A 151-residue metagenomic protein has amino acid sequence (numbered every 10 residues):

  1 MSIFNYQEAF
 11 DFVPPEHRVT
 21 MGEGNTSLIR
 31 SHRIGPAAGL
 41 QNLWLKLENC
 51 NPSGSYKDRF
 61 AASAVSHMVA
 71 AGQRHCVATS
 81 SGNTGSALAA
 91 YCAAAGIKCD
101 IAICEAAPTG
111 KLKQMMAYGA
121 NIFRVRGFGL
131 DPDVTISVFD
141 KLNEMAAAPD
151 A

Functional and structural regions predicted by a protein language model:
M1-A151: PLP-dependent amino-acid enzyme catalytic core
